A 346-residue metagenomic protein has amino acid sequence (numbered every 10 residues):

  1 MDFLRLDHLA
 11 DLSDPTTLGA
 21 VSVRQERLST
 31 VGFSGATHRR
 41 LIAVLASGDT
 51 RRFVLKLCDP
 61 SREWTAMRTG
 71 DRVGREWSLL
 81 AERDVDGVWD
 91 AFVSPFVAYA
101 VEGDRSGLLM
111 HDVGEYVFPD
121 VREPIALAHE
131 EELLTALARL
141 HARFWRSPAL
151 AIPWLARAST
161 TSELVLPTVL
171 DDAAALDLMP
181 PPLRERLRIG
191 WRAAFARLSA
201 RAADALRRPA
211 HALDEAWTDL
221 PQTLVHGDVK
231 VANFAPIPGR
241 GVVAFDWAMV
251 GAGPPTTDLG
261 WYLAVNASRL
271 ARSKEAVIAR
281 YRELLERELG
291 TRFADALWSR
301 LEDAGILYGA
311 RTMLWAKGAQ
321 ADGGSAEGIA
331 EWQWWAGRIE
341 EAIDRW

Functional and structural regions predicted by a protein language model:
M1-R105, R207, L213-W217, I237-V242 (+1 more regions): Conserved NTP-binding catalytic cores of kinases and kinase-like/nucleotidyltransferase enzymes across multiple kinase
R52, G107, Q222-L224, V242 (+1 more regions): Hydrophobic "anchor" residues on beta-strands that sit immediately upstream of conserved functional sites
E63-T65, V117-V121, A244: Short small-residue beta-strand/loop micro-motif enriched in glycine and branched aliphatics
S78, M249-G290, I306-E331: Active-site activation/catalytic loop segments of kinase-like enzymes and analogous catalytic loops in related
R105-Y116: Conserved short submotifs of the Hanks-type protein kinase catalytic core that shape the nucleotide-binding pocket
V117-R139, R146-H226, R345: ATP-dependent phospho-/nucleotidyl transfer catalytic cores
D228, D246: Conserved catalytic-loop position in the HRD/HxD motif
